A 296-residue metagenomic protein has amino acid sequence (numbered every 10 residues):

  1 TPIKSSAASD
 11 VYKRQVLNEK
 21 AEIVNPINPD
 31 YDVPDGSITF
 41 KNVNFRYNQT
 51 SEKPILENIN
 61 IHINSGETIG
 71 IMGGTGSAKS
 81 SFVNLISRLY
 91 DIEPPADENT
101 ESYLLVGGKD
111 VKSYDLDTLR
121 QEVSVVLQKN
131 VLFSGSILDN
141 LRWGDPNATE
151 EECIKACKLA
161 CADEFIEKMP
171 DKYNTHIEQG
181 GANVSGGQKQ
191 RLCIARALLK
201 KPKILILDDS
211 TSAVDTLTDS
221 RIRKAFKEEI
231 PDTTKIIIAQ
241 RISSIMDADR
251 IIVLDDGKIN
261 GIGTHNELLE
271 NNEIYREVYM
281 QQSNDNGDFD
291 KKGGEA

Functional and structural regions predicted by a protein language model:
T1-Y12: Single conserved hydrophobic/aromatic residue that forms the stacking wall/gate of nucleotide- or nucleobase-binding
N18, E22-P26, Y31-A296: ABC-type nucleotide-binding domain
